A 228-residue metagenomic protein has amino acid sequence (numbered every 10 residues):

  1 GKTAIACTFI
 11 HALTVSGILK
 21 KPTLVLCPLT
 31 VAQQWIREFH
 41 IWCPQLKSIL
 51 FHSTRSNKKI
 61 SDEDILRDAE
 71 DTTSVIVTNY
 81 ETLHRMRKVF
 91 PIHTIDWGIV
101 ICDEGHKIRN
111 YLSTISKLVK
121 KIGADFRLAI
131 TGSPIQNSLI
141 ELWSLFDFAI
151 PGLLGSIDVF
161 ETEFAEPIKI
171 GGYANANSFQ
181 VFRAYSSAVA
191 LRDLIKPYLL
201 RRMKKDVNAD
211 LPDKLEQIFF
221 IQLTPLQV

Functional and structural regions predicted by a protein language model:
G1-Y173, R192-V228: ASCE P-loop NTPase motor core, strongest for the SF2 helicase catalytic module
N177-S186, E216-Q222: A short helix-loop-helix "switch/interaction" segment in the helical subdomain of ASCE P-loop NTPases
S187, L191: Hydrophobic (often cysteine-bearing) scaffold residues that line and stabilize catalytic clefts of nucleotide/cofactor
